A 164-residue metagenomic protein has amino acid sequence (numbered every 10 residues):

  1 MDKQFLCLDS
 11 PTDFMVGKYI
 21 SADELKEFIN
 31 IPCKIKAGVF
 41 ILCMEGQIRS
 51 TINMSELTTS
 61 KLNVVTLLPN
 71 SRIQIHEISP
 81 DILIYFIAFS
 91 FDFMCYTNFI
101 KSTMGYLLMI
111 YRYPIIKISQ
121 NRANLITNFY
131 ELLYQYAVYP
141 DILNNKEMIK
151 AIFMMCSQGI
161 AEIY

Functional and structural regions predicted by a protein language model:
M1-T59: Generic protein-terminus/edge-of-domain signal
D2-P11, H76-Y139, Q158-E162: A hydrophobic/aromatic-rich effector-binding and dimerization subdomain of bacterial HTH-type transcriptional regulators
A22, F40, V64-T66, F86-A88 (+1 more regions): Conserved hydrophobic/aromatic beta-strand scaffold that supports enzyme active sites
E45, P69-S71, F89-F91: Residues immediately flanking
R49-T51, L67, I73-S79: Short beta-strand His + acidic residue motifs that chelate non-heme Fe in jelly-roll/DSBH and cupin folds
L62-N63, N70: Loop/turn positions that initiate beta-strands
V138-A151: All-alpha amphipathic helical-bundle segments outside canonical DNA-binding/catalytic cores that form hydrophobic
A151-G159: Short, residue-level hotspots on alpha-helical faces of the histone-fold and other alpha-helical interaction modules
